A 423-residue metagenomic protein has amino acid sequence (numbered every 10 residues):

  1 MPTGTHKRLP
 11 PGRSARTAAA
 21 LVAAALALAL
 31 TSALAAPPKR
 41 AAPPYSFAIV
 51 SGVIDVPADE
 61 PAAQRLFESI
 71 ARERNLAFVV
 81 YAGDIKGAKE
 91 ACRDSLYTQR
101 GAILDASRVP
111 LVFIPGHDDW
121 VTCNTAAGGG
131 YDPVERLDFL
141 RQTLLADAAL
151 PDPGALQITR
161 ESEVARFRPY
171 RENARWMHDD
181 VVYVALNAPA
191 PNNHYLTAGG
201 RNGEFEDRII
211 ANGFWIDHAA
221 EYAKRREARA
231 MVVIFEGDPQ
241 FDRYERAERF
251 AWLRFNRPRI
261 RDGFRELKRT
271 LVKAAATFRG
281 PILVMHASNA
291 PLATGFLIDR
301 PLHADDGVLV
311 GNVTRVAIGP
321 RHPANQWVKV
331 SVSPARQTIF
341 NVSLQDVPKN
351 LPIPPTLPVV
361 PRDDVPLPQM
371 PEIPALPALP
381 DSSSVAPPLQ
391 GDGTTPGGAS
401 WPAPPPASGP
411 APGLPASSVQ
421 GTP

Functional and structural regions predicted by a protein language model:
M1-S14: N-terminal secretory signal peptides that target proteins for export/translocation
A18-T31: Bacterial N-terminal signal peptides
L34-L96, A228: N-terminal active-site segment of His-dependent metallophosphoesterases
P38-A41, A71-F78, M177, Y183-V184 (+1 more regions): His/acidic metal-ligating clusters that form di-metal
P43, I49, D59-F67, A82 (+4 more regions): Stable alpha-helical elements in mature extracytoplasmic
S46-V50, A77-A82, G87, P110-P115 (+7 more regions): Structural recognition of the beta-strand scaffold that forms the well-ordered cores of secreted hydrolase catalytic
A91, L96-A211, W215, I298-S331: Extended active-site neighborhood of metal-dependent phosphoesterases/phosphodiesterases
N289-P423: Binuclear metal-dependent phosphoesterase catalytic core
